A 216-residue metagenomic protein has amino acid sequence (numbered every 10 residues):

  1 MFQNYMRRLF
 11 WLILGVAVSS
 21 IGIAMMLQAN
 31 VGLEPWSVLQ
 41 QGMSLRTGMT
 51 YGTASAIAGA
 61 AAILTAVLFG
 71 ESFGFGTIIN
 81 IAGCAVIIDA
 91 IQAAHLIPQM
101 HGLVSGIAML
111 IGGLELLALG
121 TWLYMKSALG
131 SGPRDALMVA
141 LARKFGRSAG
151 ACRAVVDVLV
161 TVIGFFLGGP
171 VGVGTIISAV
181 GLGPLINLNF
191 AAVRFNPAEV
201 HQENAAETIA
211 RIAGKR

Functional and structural regions predicted by a protein language model:
M1-R216: Core subunits and conserved enzymes of cellular information-processing and envelope-translocation systems across
